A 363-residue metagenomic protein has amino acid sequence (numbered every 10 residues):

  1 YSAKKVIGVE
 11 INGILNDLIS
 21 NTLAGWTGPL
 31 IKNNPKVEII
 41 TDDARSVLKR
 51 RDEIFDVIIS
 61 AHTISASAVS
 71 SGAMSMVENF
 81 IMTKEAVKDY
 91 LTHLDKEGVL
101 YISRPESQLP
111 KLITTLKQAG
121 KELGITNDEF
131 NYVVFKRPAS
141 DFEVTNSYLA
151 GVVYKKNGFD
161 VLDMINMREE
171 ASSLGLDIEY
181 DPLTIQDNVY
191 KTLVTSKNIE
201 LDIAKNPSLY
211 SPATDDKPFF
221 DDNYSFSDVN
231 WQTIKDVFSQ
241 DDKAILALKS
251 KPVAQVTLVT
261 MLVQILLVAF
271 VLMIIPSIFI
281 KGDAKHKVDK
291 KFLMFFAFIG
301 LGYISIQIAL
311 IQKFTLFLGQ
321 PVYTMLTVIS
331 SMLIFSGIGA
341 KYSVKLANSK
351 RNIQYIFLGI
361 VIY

Functional and structural regions predicted by a protein language model:
Y1-Y363: Alpha-helical transmembrane segments of multi-pass membrane proteins
